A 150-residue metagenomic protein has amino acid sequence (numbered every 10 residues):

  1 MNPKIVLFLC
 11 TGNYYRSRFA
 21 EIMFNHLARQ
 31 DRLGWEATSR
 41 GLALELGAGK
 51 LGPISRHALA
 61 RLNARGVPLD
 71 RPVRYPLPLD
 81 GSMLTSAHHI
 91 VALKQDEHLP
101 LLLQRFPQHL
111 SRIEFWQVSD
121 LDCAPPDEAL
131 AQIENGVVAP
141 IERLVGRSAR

Functional and structural regions predicted by a protein language model:
M1-G81, V145-R150: Conserved active-site segments centered on acidic
G12-Y14, Q95-H98: Short glycine-rich anion-binding loops that position phosphate/pyrophosphate groups of nucleotides and phosphorylated
P78-M83, L102-Q104: Short, flexible, glycine/charge-rich loop motifs used to bind or transfer phosphoryl groups or to couple energy/partner
A87: An anion/phosphate-binding loop that grips the pyrophosphate of nucleotide cofactors and donors
D96-R150: Phosphate-binding/catalytic loops
